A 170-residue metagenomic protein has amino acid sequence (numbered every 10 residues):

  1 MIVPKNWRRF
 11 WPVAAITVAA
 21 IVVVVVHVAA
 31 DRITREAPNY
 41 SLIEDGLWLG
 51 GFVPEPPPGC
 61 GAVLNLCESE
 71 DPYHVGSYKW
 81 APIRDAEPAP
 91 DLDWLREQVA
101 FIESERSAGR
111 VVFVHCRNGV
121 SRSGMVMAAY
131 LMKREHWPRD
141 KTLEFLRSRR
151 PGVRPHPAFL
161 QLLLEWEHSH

Functional and structural regions predicted by a protein language model:
M1-R8: N-terminal Lys/Arg-rich, disordered targeting/topogenic segments
R9-F10, D140: Positively charged, low-complexity intrinsically disordered regions
P12-H27: Hydrophobic membrane-insertion alpha-helices, especially the h-region of bacterial N-terminal signal peptides
P12-V13, S121, E135: Generic alpha-helix initiation/capping and coil-helix boundary signal
A14, M127, G152-P155: Intrinsically disordered, low-complexity segments enriched in polar/charged small residues
R32-F113, M132-E167: Cysteine-based protein phosphatase catalytic domain of the PTP/DSP
G109-A128: A phosphate-binding catalytic loop at a beta-strand-loop-alpha-helix junction that coordinates phosphoryl groups
